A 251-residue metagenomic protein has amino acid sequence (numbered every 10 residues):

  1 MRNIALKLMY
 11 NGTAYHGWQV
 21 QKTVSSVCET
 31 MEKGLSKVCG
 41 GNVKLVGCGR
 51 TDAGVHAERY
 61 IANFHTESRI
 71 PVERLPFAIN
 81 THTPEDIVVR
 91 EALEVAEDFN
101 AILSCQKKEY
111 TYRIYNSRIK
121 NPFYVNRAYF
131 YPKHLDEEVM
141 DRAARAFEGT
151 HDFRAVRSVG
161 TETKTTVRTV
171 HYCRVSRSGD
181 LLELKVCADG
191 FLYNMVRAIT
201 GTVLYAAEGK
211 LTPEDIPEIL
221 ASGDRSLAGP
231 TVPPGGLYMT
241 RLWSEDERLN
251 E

Functional and structural regions predicted by a protein language model:
M1-E251: Structured-RNA-binding interfaces characteristic of tRNA pseudouridine synthases
